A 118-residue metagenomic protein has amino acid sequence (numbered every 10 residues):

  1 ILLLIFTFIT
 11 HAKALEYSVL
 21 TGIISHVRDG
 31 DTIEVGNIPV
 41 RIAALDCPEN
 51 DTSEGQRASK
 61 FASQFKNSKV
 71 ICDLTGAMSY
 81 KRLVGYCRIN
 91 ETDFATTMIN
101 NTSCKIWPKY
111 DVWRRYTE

Functional and structural regions predicted by a protein language model:
I1-T7: Bacterial N-terminal signal peptides
F8-E118: Small beta-barrel nucleic-acid-binding modules, primarily SNase/OB-fold domains and secondarily Tudor-like barrels
